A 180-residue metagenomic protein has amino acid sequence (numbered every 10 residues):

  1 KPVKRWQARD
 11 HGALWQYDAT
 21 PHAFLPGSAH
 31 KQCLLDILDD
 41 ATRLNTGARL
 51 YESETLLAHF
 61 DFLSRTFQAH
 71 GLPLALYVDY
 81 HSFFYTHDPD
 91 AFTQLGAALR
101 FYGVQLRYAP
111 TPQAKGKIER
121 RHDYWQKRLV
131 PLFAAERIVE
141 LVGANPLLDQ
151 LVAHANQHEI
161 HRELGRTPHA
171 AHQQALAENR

Functional and structural regions predicted by a protein language model:
K1-L38, T42-N45, L56-R65, A69-L72 (+1 more regions): Mobile-element integrase/transposase regions, centering on the N-terminal DNA-binding/Zn-coordinating module
S28, R49-L50, Y85-D90: Short, solvent-exposed loop/turn segments at secondary-structure boundaries
R43, L76-V78, A155: Buried hydrophobic side chains on well-structured beta-strands
R43-A48, R107: Short small-residue beta-strand/loop micro-motif enriched in glycine and branched aliphatics
L76-V78, Y85-L99, L106-R128, L141-N145 (+1 more regions): RNase H-like two-metal-ion nuclease catalytic core shared by retroviral integrases and related mobile-element nucleases
A98-F101, H154: Alpha-helical scaffold elements within enzyme catalytic domains, especially in hydrolases
Q126-R180: Active-site-proximal acidic segments at structured loop/helix or strand boundaries that coordinate catalytic metals
